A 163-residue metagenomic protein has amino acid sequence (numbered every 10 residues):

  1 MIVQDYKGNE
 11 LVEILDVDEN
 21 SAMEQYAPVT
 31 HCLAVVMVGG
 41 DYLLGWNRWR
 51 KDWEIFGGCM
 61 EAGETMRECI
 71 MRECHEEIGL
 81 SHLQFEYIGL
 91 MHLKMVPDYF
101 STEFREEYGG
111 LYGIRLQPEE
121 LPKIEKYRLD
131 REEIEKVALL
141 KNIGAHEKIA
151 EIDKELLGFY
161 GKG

Functional and structural regions predicted by a protein language model:
M1-G8, I78-S81, A138-K141: Predominantly extracellular/luminal regions of secreted and cell-surface proteins, especially disulfide-bonded
M1-L33: Acidic, metal-coordinating catalytic segment for phosphate/diphosphate chemistry, firing primarily on the Nudix
V36, L111-R115, A138-L139: Short, well-ordered beta-strand micro-motif
M37-E77: Conserved Nudix-box catalytic region and its N-terminal flanking loop in Nudix hydrolases and closely related
G39-D41, R115-L121, N142-G144: Short loop segments at secondary-structure junctions
S81-L90: A short coil-to-beta-strand element that immediately follows conserved catalytic motifs
M91-K123: Active-site-adjacent beta-strand/loop module that shapes the phosphate/pyrophosphate-binding cleft
E125-G163: Nudix hydrolase/Nudix homology domain
